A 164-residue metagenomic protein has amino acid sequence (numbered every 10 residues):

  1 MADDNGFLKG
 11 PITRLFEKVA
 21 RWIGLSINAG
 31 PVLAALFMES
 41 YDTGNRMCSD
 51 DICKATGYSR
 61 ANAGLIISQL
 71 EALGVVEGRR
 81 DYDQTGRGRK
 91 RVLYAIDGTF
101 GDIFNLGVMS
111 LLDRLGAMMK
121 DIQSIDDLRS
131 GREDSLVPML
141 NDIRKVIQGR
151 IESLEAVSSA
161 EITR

Functional and structural regions predicted by a protein language model:
D3-V32: Short alpha-helical segments that sit at the start of domains
L25-N28, C48, D81-L106: Short, cationic-aromatic polyanion-contact patches
L25-N45: Short helix->loop/beta-hairpin flanking segments within DNA-binding domains
N45-T56: A short alpha-helical element within helix-turn-helix/winged-helix DNA-binding domains across DNA-binding proteins
A63, I67-L70: Helix-turn-helix DNA-binding helix
E71-Y82: A short, conserved structural fragment
G101-V146: Amphipathic alpha-helical dimerization/coiled-coil segments that flank or bridge DNA-binding/regulatory modules
